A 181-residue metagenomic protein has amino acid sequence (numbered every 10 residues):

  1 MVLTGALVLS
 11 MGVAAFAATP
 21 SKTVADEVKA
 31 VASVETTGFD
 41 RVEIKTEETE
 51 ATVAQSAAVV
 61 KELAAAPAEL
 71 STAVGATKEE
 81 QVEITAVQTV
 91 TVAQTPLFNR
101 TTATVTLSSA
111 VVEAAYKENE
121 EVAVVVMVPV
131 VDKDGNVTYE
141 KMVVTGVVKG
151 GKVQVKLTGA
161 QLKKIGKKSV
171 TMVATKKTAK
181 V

Functional and structural regions predicted by a protein language model:
V2, T46, V53-A54, M142-V148: Short amphipathic beta-strand/extended segments with alternating polar/hydrophobic composition
L3-S10: Bacterial N-terminal signal peptides
M11-E83, Q94-E121, K176-V181: Feature for mature exported/ectodomain regions
E80-T91, N136-E140: Short beta-strand and strand-turn-strand segments in soluble, beta-rich domains
F98-K177: Proteolytic-maturation and junctional protease-sensitive modules
